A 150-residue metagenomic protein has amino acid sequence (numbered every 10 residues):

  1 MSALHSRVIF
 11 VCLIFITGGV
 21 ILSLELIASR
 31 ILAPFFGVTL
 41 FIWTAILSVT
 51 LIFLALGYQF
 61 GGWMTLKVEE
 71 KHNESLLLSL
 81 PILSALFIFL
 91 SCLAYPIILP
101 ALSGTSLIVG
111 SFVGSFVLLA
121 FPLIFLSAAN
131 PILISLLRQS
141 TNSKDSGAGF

Functional and structural regions predicted by a protein language model:
M1-F150: Alpha-helical transmembrane segments of multi-pass membrane proteins
